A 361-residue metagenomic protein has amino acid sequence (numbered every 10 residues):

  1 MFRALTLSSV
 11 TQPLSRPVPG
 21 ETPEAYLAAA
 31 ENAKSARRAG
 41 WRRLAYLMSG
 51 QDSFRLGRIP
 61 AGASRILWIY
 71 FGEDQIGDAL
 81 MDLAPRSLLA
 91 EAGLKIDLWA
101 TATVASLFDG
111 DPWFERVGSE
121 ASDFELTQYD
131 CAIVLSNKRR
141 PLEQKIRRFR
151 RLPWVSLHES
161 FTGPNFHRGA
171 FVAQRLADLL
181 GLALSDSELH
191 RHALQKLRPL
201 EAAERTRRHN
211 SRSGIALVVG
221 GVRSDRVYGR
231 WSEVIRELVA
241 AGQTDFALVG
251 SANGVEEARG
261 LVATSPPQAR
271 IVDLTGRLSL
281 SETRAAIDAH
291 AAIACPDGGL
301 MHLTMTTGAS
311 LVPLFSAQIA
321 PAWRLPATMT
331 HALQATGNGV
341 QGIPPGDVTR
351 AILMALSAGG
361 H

Functional and structural regions predicted by a protein language model:
F2-H361: Catalytic machinery of carbohydrate-active enzymes, primarily nucleotide-sugar-dependent glycosyltransferases
